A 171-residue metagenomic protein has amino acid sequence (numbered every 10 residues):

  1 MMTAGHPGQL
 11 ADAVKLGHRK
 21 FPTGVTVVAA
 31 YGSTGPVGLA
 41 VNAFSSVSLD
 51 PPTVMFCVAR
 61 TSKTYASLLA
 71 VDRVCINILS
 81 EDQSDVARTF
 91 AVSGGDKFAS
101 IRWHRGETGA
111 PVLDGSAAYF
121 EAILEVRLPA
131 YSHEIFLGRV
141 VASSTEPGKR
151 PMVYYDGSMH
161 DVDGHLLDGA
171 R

Functional and structural regions predicted by a protein language model:
M1-R171: Basic, polyanion-binding surface patches
